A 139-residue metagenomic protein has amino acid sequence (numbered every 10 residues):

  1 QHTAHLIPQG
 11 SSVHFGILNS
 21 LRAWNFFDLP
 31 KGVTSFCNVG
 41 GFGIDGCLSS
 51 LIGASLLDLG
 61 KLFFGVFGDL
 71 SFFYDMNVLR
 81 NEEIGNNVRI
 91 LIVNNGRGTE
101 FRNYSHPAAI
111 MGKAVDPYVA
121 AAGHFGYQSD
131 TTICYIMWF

Functional and structural regions predicted by a protein language model:
Q1-G32, C37-G40, T132: Cofactor-pocket helix-loop regions in the catalytic cores of large enzyme subunits
F26-F139: Thiamine diphosphate
